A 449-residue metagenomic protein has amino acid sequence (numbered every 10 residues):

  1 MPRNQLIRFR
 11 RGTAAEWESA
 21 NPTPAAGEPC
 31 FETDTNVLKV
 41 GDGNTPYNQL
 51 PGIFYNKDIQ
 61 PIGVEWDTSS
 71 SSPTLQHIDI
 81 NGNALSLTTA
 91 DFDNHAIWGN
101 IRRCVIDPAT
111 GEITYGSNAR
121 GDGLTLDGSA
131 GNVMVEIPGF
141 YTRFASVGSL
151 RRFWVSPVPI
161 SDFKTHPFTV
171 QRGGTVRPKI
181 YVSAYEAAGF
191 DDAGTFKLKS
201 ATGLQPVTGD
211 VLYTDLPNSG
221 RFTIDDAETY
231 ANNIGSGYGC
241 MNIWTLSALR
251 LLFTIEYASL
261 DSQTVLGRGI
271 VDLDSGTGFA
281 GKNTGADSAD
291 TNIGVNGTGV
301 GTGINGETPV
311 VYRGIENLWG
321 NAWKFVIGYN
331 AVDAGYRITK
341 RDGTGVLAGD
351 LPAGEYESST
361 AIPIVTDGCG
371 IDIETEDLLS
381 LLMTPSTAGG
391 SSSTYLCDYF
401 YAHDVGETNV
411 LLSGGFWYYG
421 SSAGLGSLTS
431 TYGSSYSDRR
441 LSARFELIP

Functional and structural regions predicted by a protein language model:
M1-P29, T35, N48-Y55: Extracellular/surface-exposed low-complexity repeats and stalk/linker segments enriched in Gly/Pro and small polar
T13-A14, D34-V37, G43-P46, S69-S71 (+4 more regions): Acidic glycine-/aspartate-rich tracts in secreted/extracellular proteins
A14-S19, E307-V310, T431: Short alpha-helix capping/helix-loop boundary micro-motifs
F31, V135-E136, I180-S183, Y238-M241 (+4 more regions): Structural recognition of the beta-strand scaffold that forms the well-ordered cores of secreted hydrolase catalytic
N56-E136, T142-F144, Y238: GGW-centered surface loops in extracellular recognition modules
L124, G128-G131, V158-L318: Short aromatic-cysteine micro-motif
W244-S247, L273-G285, A289, G294-V295 (+5 more regions): C-terminal, surface-exposed recognition/capping segments
V332-G343: A short, polar/charged loop-to-alpha-helix boundary motif
